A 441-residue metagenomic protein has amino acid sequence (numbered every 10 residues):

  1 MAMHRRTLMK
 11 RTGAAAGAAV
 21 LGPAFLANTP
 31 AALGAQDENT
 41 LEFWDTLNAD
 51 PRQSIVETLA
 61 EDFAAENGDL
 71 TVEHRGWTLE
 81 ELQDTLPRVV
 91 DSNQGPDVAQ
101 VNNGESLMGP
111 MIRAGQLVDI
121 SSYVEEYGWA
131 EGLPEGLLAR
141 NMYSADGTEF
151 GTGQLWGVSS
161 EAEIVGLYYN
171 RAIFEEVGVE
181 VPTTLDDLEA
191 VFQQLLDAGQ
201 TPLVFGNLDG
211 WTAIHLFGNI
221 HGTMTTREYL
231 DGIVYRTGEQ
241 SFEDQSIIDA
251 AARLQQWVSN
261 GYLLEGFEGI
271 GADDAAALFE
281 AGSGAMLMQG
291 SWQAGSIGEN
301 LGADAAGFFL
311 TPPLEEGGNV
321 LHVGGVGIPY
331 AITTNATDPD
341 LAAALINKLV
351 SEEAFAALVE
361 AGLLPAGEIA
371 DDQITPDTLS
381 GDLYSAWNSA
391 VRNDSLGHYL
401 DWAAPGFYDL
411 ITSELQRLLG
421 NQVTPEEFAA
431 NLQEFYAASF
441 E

Functional and structural regions predicted by a protein language model:
A2-Q116, E126, E131, V181 (+7 more regions): Conserved N-terminal structural module of periplasmic/extracytoplasmic solute-binding proteins
E61, A65-E66, D91-S92, V177 (+3 more regions): Extracytoplasmic/periplasmic substrate-recognition and gating elements
G76-T85, L185-A190, G266-E280: Short helix-initiation/N-cap motifs at beta->coil->alpha
E105-V165, L216, G307: Hinge/lid segment of periplasmic solute-binding proteins
S121-G136, M224-D249, E299-L301, P313-L321 (+1 more regions): Short, solvent-exposed loop/beta-turn-alpha elements that line the ligand-binding surface or hinge of extracytoplasmic
D146-S160, V165, E189-E239, G284: Extracytoplasmic/periplasmic solute-binding protein
F192-L195, Y235-E268, G307: Glycine-centered hinge/linker elements that transmit conformational signals in sensory and ligand-binding systems
Y235-R236, V323-G324, A361-D371, D382-F440: C-terminal capping/gating helix-and-loop segments adjacent to ligand/active sites or protein-protein/ligand interfaces
